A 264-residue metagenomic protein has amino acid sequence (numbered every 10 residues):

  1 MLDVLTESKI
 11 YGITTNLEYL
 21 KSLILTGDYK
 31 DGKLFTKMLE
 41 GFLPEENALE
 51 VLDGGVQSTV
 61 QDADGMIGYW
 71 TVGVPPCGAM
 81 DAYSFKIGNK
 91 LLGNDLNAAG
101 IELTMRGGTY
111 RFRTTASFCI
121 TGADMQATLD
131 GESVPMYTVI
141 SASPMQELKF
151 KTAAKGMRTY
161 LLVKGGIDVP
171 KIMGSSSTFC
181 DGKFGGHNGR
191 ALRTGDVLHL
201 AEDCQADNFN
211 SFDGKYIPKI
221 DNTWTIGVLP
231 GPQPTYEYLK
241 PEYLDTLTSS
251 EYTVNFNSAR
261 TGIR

Functional and structural regions predicted by a protein language model:
M1-A48: Catalytic cores of soluble metabolic enzymes centered on carboxylation/carboxyl-transfer
E46-R264: Conserved "landmark" site that anchors the functional core of diverse proteins
